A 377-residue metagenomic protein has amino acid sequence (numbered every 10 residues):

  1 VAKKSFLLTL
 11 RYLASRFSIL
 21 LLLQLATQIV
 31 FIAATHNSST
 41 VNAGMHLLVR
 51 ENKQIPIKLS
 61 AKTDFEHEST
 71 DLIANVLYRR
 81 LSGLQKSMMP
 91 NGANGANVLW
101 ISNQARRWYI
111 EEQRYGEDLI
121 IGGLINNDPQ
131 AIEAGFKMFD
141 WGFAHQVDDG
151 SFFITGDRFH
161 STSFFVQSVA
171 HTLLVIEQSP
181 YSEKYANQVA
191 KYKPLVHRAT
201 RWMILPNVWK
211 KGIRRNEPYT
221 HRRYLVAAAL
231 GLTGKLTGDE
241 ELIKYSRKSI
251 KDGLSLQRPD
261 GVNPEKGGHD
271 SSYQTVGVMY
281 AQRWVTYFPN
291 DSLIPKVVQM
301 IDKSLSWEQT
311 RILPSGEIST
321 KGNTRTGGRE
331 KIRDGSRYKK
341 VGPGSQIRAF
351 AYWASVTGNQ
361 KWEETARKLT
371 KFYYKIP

Functional and structural regions predicted by a protein language model:
V1-A14: N-terminal secretory signal peptides that target proteins for export/translocation
R16-V30: Bacterial N-terminal signal peptides
I29-L47: Signal peptide processing junction and immediate N-terminal pro/mature segment of secreted/exported proteins
A43-R114, G122-I125, P129-K137, H197 (+1 more regions): Low-complexity, Ser/Thr/Pro/Gly-enriched N-terminal "stalk/linker" regions
R79, N103-R114, Q130, G156-S168 (+3 more regions): Aromatic- and histidine-enriched alpha-helix N-cap/loop-to-helix transition segments that scaffold the rims
Q85-M89, F143-V147, Q257-R258, I312: Glutamine-centric residue-chemistry signal
N94, H197-P377: Extracellular polysaccharide-recognition and catalytic grooves
A96-R198, I204: N-terminal catalytic cores of secreted or lumenal carbohydrate-active enzymes
